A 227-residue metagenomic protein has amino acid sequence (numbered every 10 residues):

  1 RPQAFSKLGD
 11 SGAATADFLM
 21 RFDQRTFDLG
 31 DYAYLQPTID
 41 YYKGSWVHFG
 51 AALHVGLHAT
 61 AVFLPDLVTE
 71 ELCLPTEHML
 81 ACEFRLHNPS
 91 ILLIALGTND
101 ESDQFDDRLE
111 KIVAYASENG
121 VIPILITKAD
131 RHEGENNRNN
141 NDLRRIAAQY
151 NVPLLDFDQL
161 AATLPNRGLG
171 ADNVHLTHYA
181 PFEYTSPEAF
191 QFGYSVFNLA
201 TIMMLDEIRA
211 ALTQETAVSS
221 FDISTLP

Functional and structural regions predicted by a protein language model:
P2, A81, D106-V113, N140-R144 (+2 more regions): Extracytoplasmic/secreted envelope proteins and their assembly/folding machinery, especially bacterial periplasmic
P2-A4, H87-L93, S117-I124, Y150-P153: Loop/turn elements at helix/coil->beta-strand transitions in domains of secreted/extracellular proteins
P2-A4, L96-D103, K128-G134, T185-Y194: Second-shell loop/turn segments in exported
P2-D106: Conserved SGNH/GDSL esterase-like catalytic core that processes O-acyl groups on lipids and polysaccharides
G9, T127, D158: Residues at the C-termini of beta-strands that transition into short coil/loop
T15-D17, E101-D107, I126, H132-R138 (+1 more regions): Extracytoplasmic/secreted cell-surface and envelope-processing proteins
E110, A114-D142: Active-site segments of SGNH/GDSL-like serine hydrolases that catalyze O-acetyl group transfer/hydrolysis on lipids
H132-P227: Catalytic His-Asp segment of secreted/periplasmic serine-dependent ester chemistry enzymes
